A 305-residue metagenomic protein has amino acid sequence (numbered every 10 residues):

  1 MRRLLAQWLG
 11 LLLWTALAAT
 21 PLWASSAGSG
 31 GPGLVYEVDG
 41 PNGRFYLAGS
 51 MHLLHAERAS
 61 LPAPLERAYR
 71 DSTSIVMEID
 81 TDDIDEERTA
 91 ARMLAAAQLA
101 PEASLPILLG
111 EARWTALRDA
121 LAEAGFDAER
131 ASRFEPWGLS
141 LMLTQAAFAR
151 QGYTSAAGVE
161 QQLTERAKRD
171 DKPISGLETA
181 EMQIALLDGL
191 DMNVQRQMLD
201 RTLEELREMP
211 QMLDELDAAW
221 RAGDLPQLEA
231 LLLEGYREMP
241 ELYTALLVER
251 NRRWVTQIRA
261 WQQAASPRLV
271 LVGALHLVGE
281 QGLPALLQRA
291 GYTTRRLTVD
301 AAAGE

Functional and structural regions predicted by a protein language model:
R2-L4: Positively charged n-region of N-terminal signal peptides that target proteins for export
Q7, A68-D71, W261-A264: Alpha-helix C-cap/termination motif
W8-P21: Bacterial N-terminal signal peptides
L11, D39-N42, Q263-A264: Short hydrophobic "helix-edge" motifs at membrane interfaces and signal-peptide entry regions
S25-P32: Cleaved targeting-peptide boundary
P32-L246: Structured, acidic catalytic/metal-binding patches in enzyme active sites
E241-E305: A cross-kingdom marker for long, charged
